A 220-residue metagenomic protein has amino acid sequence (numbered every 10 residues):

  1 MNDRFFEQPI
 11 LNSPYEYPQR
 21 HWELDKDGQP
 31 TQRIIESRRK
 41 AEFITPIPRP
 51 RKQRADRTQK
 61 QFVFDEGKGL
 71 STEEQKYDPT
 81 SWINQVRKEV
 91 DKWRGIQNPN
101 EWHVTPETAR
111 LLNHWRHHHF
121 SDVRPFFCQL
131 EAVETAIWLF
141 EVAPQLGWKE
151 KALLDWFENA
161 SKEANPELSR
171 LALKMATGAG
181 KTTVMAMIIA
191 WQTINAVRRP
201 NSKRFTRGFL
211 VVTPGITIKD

Functional and structural regions predicted by a protein language model:
M1-D122: N-terminal accessory nucleic-acid engagement/regulatory domains that precede and modulate ATP-driven motor cores
G95-K174: Conserved pre-motif I regulatory segment
E131, E141, I188-T193, V211: Amphipathic alpha-helical scaffolding segments
T135-I137, T183-K203: Walker A/P-loop NTP-binding motif
N165-L168, P200-T206: Short helix-terminating capping/connector loops at secondary-structure junctions
T177: The conserved Walker
K203-D220: Conserved Walker A/P-loop ATP-binding site and its immediately adjacent core in helicase/helicase-like ATPase domains
